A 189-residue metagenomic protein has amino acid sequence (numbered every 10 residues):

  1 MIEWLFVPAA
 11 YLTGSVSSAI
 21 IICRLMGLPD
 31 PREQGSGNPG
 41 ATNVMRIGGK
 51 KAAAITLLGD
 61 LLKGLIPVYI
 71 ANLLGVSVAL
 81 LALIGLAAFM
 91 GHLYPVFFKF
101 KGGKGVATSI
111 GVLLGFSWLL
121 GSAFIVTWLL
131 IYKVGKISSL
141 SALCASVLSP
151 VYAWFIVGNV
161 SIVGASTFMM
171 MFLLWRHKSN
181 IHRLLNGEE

Functional and structural regions predicted by a protein language model:
M1-V7, I66-L83, L114-L120, A153-A165: Helix-coil boundary and interhelical linker segments in multi-pass alpha-helical membrane proteins
I2-G27: N-terminal signal-anchor transmembrane alpha helix
A10-S15, A88-H92, W128-Y132, M169-R176: Alpha-helical transmembrane segments of multi-pass membrane proteins
I20-A53, K178-E189: Cytosolic, membrane-interface loops and tails of multi-pass inner-membrane proteins
P29-N38, F97-I110, I137-A145: Short, non-helical or kinked segments that cap or interrupt transmembrane helices
M45-G48, A71-L74, G91, V106-G135 (+1 more regions): Interfacial segments of multi-pass membrane proteins
R46-N72, I84: Multi-pass membrane catalytic core of lipid/isoprenoid biosynthesis enzymes
S138-A145, V157-M169: Loop-to-transmembrane alpha-helix initiation sites
